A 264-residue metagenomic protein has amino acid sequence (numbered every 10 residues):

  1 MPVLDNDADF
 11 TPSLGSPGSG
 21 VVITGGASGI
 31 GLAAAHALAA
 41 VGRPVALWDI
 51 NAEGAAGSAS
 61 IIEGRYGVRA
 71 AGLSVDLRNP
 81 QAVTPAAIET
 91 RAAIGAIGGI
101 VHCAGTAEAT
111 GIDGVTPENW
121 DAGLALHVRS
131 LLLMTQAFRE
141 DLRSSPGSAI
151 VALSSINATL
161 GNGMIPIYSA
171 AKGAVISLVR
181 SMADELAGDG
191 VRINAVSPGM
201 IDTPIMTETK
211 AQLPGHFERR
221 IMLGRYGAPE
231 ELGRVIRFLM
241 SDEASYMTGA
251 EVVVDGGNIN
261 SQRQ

Functional and structural regions predicted by a protein language model:
P2-S13, L160, R237, T248-Q264: Short C-terminal tail/terminal secondary-structure segment of NAD(P)H-dependent dehydrogenase/reductase domains
G111-I112, T116-L124, F217: Substrate-binding pocket helix/loop in short-chain dehydrogenase/reductase
V115, G161-S169, S181, T209 (+1 more regions): Active-site loop-to-helix junction immediately N-terminal to the catalytic Tyr of the SDR YXXXK motif in Rossmann-fold
L132, R225-V254, I259: C-terminal substrate-recognition "lid" of short-chain dehydrogenase/reductases
T135, A171, V179: Active-site helix of classical SDR
E140, D184-G188, S245: Alpha-helical segment proximal to the catalytic Tyr-Lys
S155: Residue(s) in the substrate-gating loop at a strand-loop-helix junction that position the organic substrate next
